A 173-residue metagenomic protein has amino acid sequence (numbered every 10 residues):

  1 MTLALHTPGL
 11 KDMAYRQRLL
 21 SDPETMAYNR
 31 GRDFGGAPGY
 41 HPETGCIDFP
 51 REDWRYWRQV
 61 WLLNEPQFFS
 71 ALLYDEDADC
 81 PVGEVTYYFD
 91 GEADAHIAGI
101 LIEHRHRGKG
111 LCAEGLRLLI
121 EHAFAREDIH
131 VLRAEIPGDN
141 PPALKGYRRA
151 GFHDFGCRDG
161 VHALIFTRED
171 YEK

Functional and structural regions predicted by a protein language model:
L3-S21, M26-R30: A short beta-loop-alpha structural element at the N-terminal edge of CoA-dependent acyl/N-acetyltransferase catalytic
L10, M26-A98, E103-R105, C157-R158 (+1 more regions): Acetyl-CoA-dependent GNAT
Y15, H96-I97, L101, G115 (+1 more regions): Amphipathic alpha-helical recognition patches that constitute DNA-binding helices
Y15-R18, Y56, E114, L118: Alpha-helical elements of Rossmann-like donor-binding domains used by nucleotide-donor carbohydrate transfer enzymes
I102, G108-H122, L144-R149: Conserved acetyl-CoA-binding loop-helix of GNAT-fold acetyltransferases
E103-H104, L118, R133-L144, V161-H162: Conserved beta-strand-loop-alpha-helix junction that forms the acyl-donor binding cleft
A125-E135: Conserved GNAT acetyl-CoA-binding A-motif
R133-I136, R148-F166: Conserved catalytic-core motifs of GNAT/GCN5-like acyltransferases
